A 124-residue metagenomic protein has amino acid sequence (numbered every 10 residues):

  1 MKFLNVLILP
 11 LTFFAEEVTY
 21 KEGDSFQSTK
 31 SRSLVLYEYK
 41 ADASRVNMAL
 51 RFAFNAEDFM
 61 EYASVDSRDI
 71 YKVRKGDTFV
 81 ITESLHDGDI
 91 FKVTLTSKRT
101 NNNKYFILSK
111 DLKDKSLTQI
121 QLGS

Functional and structural regions predicted by a protein language model:
M1-E17: Classical Sec-dependent N-terminal signal peptides that target proteins to the secretory pathway
M1-L4, T100-N103, L112-D114: Generic cytosolic/nucleocytoplasmic N-terminal low-complexity/intrinsically disordered segments
K2, A15, R74, T78-E83 (+1 more regions): Solvent-exposed, well-ordered amphipathic alpha-helical segments that flank/support binding or catalytic loops
F3-L7, V46, L108, T118: Terminal low-complexity, poorly structured segments
A15-V65, K113-S124: SH3-family beta-barrel domains
I70-K110: SH3/SH3-like beta-barrel superfamily modules
